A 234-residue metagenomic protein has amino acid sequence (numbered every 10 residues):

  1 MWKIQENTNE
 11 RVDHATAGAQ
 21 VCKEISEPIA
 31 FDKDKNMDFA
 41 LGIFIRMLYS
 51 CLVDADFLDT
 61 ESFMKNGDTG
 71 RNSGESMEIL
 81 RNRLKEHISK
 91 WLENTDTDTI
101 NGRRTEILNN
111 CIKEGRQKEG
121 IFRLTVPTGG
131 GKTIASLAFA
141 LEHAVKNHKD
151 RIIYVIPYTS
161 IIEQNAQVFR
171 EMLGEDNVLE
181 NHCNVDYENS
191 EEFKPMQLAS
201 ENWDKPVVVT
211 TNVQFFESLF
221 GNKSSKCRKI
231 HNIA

Functional and structural regions predicted by a protein language model:
M1-K35: Nucleic acid-processing catalytic cores of prokaryotic defense/repair systems
A17, V21, F139, Q164-M172 (+2 more regions): Alpha-helical scaffold elements adjacent to nucleotide-binding pockets in ATP/GTP-utilizing enzyme cores
I25-E93: N-terminal accessory nucleic-acid engagement/regulatory domains that precede and modulate ATP-driven motor cores
I88-T125: Conserved pre-motif I regulatory segment
R116, E201-K205, S224-A234: Short basic/glycine-enriched coil/helix segment immediately N-terminal to the Walker B
K118-H143: Walker A/P-loop
A140-L141, H148-L173, V185: Conserved Walker A/P-loop ATP-binding site and its immediately adjacent core in helicase/helicase-like ATPase domains
G174-K223: Inter-Walker segment of RecA-like/P-loop motor cores
